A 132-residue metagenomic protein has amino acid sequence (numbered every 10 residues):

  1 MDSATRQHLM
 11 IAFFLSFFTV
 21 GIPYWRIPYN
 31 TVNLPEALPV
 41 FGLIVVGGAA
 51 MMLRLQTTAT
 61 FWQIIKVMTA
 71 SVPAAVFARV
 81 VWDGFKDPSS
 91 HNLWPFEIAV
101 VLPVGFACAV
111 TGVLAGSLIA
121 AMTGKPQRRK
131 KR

Functional and structural regions predicted by a protein language model:
M1-S3, V20-L34: Short juxtamembrane and helix-loop transition motifs at transmembrane-helix boundaries in membrane proteins
R6-G21: Alpha-helical transmembrane segments
F17-G21, V46-R54, V76, A109-S117: Transmembrane alpha-helical segments of multi-pass membrane transport proteins and ion-pumping complexes
Y29-P35, A75-V101: Interfacial non-cytosolic loop connecting adjacent transmembrane helices
N30-G48, T69: Loop-to-helix transition at the N-terminal end of transmembrane alpha-helices
G42-K66: Canonical alpha-helical transmembrane segments
K66-F77: Transmembrane alpha-helical segments of multi-pass membrane proteins
S90-R132: Alpha-helical membrane-associated segments of multi-pass integral membrane proteins
